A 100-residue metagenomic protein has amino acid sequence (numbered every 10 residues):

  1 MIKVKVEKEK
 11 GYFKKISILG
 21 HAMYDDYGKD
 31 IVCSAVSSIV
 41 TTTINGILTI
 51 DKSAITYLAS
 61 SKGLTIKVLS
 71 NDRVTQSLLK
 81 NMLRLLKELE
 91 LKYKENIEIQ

Functional and structural regions predicted by a protein language model:
M1-I31, S38-T41, N45-Q100: N-terminal intrinsically disordered, cationic/polar leader segments that include organellar targeting peptides
